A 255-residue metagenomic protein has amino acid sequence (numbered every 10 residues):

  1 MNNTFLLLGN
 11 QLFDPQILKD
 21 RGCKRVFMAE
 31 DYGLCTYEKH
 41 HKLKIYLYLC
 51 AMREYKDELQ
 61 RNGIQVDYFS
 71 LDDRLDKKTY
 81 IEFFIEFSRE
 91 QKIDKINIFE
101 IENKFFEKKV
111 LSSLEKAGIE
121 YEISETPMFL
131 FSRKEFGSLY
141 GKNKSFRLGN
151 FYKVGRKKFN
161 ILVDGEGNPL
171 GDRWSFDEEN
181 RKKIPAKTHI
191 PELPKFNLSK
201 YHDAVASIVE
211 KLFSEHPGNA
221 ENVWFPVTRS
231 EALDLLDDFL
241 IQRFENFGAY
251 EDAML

Functional and structural regions predicted by a protein language model:
M1-L71: N-terminal beta-strand-loop-alpha-helix module at the start of alpha/beta ligand-binding or catalytic domains
L8-Q16, Y80-F84, F106-K109, A253: Short alpha-helical segments and helix-capping/turn motifs at coil-helix boundaries
N10, D31, L71-D72, I101-N103 (+2 more regions): An acidic- and aromatic-residue-enriched active-site/binding cleft used to recognize and process polar
C35-K42, D67-S70, P217-F225, Y250-L255: Glycine- and acidic
L47-C50, E54, F105, V227 (+1 more regions): Generic recognition of stable, solvent-exposed alpha-helical segments in well-folded globular domains
D72-K78: Acidic-and-aromatic substrate-binding clefts and catalytic sites of carbohydrate-active enzymes
T79, F83-F225: Beta-rich, aromatic/charged-enriched effector core domains that present basic-aromatic interfaces for binding
D234-L255: Gly/Thr-rich phosphate-binding loop signature of adenosyl cofactor/nucleotide-binding cores
